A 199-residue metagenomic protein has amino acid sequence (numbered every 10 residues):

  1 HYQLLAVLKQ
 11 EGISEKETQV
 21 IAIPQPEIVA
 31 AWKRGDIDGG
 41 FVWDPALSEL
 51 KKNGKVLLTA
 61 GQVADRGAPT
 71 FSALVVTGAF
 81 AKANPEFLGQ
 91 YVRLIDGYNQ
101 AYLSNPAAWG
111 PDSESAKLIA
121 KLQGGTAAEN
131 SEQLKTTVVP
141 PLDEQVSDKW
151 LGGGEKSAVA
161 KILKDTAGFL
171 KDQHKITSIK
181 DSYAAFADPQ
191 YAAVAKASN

Functional and structural regions predicted by a protein language model:
H1-T18, K51-N53: Ligand-binding cleft/hinge of the Venus flytrap
K9-I23, D36-D38, I176-K180: A local structural motif
G12-S14, A31-W32, W150-G153: A short, structure-level motif marking secondary-structure boundaries and short turns
T18, A60, N130, K180-D181: Residue-level detector of family-conserved "landmark" positions at structurally sensitive sites
V20, D44, Q62, S182-Y183: Proline- and acidic/polar-enriched loop/turn elements at helix boundaries
P26-G124: Pocket-lining segment of extracytoplasmic ligand-binding domains
K82-Q173: Secondary-structure end/capping motifs
V159-N199: Conserved C-terminal helix/tail region of periplasmic/extracytoplasmic solute-binding proteins
